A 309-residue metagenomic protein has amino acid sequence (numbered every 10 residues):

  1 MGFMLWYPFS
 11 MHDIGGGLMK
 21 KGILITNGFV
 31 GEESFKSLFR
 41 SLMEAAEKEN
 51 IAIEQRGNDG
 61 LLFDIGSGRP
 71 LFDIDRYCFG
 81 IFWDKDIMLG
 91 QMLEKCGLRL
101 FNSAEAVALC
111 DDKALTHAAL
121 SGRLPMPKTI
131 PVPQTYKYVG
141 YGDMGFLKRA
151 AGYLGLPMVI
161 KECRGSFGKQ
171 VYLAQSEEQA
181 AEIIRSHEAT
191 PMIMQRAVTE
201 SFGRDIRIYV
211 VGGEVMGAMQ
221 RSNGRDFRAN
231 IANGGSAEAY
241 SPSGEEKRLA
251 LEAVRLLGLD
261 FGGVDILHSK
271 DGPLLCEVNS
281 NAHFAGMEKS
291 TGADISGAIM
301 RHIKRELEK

Functional and structural regions predicted by a protein language model:
M1-L18: Short, Lys/Arg-enriched N-terminal segments with co-localized hydrophobic residues within the first ~10-30 amino acids
M19-I23: Extreme N-terminal starter segment of soluble prokaryotic enzymes
T26-Y138: Conserved N-proximal alpha/beta basic substrate-recognition cap immediately N-terminal to, or forming the N-lobe
T129-G155: Rossmann-like NAD(P)H-binding beta-loop-alpha module
A151-E177: Conserved anion/nucleotide-ligand pocket segment
M158, M216-G217, G262, L274-C276: Protein kinase-like catalytic core scaffold
F167-L257: Phosphate-binding site of ATP-dependent enzymes
R255, H268-K309: C-terminal active-site "lid" helix and adjoining low-complexity regulatory extension at the edge of ATP-using catalytic
